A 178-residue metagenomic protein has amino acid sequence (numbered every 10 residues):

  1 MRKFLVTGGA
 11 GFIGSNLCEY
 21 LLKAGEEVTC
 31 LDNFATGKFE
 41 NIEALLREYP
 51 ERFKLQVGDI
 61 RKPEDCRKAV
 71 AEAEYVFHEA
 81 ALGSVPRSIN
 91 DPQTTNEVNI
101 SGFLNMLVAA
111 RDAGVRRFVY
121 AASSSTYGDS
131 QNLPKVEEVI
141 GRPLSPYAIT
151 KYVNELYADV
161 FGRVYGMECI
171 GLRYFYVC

Functional and structural regions predicted by a protein language model:
M1-V177: N-terminal Rossmann-like NAD(P)+-binding domain of SDR-like oxidoreductases, especially those catalyzing
